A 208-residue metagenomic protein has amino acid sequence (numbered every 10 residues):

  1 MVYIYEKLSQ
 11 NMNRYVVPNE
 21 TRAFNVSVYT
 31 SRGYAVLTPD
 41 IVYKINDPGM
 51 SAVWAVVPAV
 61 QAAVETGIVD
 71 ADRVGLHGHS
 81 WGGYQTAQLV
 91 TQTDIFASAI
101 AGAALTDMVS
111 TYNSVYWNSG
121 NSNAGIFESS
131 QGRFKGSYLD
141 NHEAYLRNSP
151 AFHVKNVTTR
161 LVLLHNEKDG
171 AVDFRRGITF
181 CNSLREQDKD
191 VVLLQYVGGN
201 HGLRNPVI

Functional and structural regions predicted by a protein language model:
Y3-E6, N13-I208: Active-site-proximal cap/loop segments of hydrolase catalytic domains
